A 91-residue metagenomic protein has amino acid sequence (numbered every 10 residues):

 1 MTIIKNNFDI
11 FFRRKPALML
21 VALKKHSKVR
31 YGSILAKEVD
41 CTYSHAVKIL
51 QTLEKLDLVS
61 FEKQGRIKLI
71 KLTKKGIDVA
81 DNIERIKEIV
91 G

Functional and structural regions predicted by a protein language model:
M1-K5, I77-G91: Amphipathic alpha-helical dimerization/coiled-coil segments that flank or bridge DNA-binding/regulatory modules
M1-M19: Short alpha-helical segments that sit at the start of domains
R14, K63-L69: Short, Lys/Arg-rich nucleic-acid/phosphate-binding segment
A17-A22, D78: Pre-recognition alpha-helix immediately N-terminal to the DNA-recognition helix within helix-turn-helix or winged-helix
K28-K37: Short acidic, hydrophobic short linear motifs in intrinsically disordered regions
L50-Q51: Short, hydrophobic-biased segments on the C-terminal half of alpha helices that form "recognition helices"
D57: Glycine-centered, phosphate/nucleic-acid-interacting loop/turn motifs that mediate DNA/RNA or nucleotide
